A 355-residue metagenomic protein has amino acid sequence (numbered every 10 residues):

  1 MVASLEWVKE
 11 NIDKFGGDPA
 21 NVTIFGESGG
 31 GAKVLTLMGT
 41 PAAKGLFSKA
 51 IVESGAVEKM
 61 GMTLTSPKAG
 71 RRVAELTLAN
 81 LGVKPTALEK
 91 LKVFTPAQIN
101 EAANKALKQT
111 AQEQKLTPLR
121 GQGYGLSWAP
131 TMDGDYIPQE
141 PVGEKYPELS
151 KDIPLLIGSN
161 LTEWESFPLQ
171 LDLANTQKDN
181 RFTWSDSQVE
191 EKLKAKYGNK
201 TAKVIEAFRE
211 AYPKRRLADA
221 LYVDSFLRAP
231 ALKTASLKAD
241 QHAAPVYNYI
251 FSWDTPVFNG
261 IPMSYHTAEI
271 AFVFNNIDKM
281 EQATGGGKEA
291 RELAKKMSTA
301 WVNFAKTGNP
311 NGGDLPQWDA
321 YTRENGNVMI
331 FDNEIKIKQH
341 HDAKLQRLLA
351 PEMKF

Functional and structural regions predicted by a protein language model:
V2-K9, L35-M38, A74-A79, L88 (+7 more regions): Non-transmembrane alpha-helical segments in soluble domains of secreted/periplasmic/extracellular proteins
W7-F25: Gly/Ser-rich "nucleophile elbow"/oxyanion-hole loop immediately N-terminal to the catalytic nucleophile in hydrolases
E10, K44, E53-S54, E58-F182 (+1 more regions): Substrate-access "cap/lid" subdomains that shape and gate the entrance to catalytic or ligand-binding pockets
F25, M38-T40, I51-S54, L156-S159 (+1 more regions): Alpha/beta-hydrolase-fold catalytic nucleophile elbow
G26-G30: Gly/Ala-rich beta-loop-alpha elbow adjacent to hydrolase catalytic centers
G31-A43: Short glycine-enriched nucleophile-adjacent loop and the immediately C-terminal alpha-helix near the catalytic center
L169, A220, R228-F355: Mobile gating loops/cap/lid regions near enzyme active sites that modulate substrate access
L169-Y197, P316: Short Gly/aromatic-enriched secondary-structure transition segments
